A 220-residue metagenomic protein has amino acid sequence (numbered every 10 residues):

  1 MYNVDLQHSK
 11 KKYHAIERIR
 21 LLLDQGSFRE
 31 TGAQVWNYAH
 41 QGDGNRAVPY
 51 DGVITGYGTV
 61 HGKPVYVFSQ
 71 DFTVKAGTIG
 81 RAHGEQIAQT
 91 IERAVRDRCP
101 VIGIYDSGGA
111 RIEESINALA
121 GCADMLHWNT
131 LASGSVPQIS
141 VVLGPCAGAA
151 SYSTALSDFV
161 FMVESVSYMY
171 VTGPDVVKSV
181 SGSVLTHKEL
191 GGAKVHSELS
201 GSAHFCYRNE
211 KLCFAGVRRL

Functional and structural regions predicted by a protein language model:
M1-I139, L143-Y152, L156-V176, S181-L220: Terminal-region recognition feature
